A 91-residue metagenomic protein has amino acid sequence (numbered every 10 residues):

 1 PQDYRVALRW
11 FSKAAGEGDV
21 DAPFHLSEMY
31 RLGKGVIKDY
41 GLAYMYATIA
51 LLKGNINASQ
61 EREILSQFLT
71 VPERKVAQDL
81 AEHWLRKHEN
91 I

Functional and structural regions predicted by a protein language model:
D3, E17-G18, Y30-V36, K53-G54 (+1 more regions): Glycine-centered coil turns and helix-coil junctions that link the paired helices within alpha-helical repeat units
S12-G16, I49-L52, R86: Conserved structural position within tetratricopeptide repeats
P23-L32, A50, E61-S66: Hydrophobic face of amphipathic alpha-helices that form TPR/SEL1-like repeat modules and related alpha-solenoid
I56-I91: Terminal, low-structured helical/coil segments at or just beyond the last alpha-helical repeat
